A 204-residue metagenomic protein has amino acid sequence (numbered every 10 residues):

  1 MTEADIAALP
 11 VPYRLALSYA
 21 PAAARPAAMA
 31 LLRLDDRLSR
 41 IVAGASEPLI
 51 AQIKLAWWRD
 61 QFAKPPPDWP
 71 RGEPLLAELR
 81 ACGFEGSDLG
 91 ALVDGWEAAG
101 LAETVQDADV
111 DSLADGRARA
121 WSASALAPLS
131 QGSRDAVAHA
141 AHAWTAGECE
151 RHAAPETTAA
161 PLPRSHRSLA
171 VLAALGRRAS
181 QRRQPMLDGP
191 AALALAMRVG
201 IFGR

Functional and structural regions predicted by a protein language model:
M1-W57, D68-E78, D88-W96, V110-R204: Catalytic cores of Mg2+-dependent Asp-rich isoprenoid enzymes
F62: Glycine-rich loop at the start of a catalytic domain that most often binds anionic cofactors/ligands
F84-E85: Ligand-binding beta-strand-loop-alpha-helix segment within the catalytic cores of soluble metabolic enzymes
E97-D107: Acidic/His metal-coordination segments adjacent to aromatic residues that form catalytic metal sites in metalloenzymes
